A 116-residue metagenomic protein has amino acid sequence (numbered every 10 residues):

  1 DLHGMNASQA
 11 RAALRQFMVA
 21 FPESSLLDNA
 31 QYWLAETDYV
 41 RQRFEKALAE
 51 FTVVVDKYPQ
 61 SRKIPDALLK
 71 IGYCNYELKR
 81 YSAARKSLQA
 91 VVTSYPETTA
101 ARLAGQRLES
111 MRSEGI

Functional and structural regions predicted by a protein language model:
D1-I116: Acidic, polar-rich low-complexity tracts and alpha-helical solenoid repeat scaffolds
